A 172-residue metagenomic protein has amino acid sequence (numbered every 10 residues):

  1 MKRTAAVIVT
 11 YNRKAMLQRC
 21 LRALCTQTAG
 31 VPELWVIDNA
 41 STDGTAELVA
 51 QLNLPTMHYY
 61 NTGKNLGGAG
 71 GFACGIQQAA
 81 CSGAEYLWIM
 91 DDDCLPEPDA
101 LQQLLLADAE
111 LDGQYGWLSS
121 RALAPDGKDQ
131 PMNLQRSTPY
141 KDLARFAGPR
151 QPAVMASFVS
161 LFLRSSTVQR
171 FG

Functional and structural regions predicted by a protein language model:
R3-A5, E33: Cell-envelope/extracellular polymer assembly enzymes that use nucleotide-activated donors
I8-R19, A40: Active-site beta-to-alpha loop of glycosyltransferases that engages the nucleotide-sugar donor
R22-V31: Short, acidic, metal-binding catalytic loop of nucleotide-sugar glycosyltransferases
A23, D38-E47, K64, C94: A conserved acidic beta->alpha catalytic loop
T62-S82: Glycine-rich, basic loop-to-helix element that forms the pyrophosphate-binding segment of sugar-nucleotide handling
A84-D93: Short beta-strand-to-loop acidic/aromatic patch adjacent to the donor-nucleotide binding site
D99-M132: Conserved donor NDP-sugar-binding/catalytic core segment of glycosyltransferases
R145-L163: A recurrent flexible, glycine/aromatic-enriched loop bordering the glycosyltransferase active site that acts as
